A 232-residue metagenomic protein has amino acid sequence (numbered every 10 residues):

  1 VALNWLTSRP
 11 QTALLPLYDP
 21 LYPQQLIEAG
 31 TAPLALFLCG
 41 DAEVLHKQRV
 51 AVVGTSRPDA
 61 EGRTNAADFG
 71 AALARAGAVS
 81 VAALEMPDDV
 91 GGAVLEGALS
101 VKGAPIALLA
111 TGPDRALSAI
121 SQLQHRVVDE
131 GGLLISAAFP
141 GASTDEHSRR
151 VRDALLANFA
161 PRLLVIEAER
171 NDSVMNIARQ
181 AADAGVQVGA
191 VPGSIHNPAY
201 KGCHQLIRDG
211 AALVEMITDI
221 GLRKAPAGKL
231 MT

Functional and structural regions predicted by a protein language model:
V1-L6, L14: Long amphipathic alpha-helical segments
R9, P16-T232: Glycine-biased, small-residue-rich flexible motifs in mid-sequence functional cores and linkers
